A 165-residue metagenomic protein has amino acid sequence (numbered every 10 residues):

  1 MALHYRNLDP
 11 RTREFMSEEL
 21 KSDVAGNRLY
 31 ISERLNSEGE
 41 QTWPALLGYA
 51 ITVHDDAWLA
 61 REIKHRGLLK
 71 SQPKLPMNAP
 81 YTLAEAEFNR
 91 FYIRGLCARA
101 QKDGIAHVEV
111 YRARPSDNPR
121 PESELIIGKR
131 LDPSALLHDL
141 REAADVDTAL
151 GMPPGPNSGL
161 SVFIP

Functional and structural regions predicted by a protein language model:
M1-P153, P165: Domain-core detector
L160-S161: Long, His/Glu/Asp-enriched segments that create or flank divalent metal/ion-associated functional microenvironments
